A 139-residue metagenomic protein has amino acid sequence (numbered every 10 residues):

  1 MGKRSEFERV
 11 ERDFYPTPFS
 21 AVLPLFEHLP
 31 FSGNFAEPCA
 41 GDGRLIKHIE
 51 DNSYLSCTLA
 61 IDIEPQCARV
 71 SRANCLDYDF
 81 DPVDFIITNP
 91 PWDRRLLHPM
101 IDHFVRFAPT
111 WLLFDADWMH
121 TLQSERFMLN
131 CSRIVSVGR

Functional and structural regions predicted by a protein language model:
M1-R139: Class I S-adenosyl-L-methionine-dependent methyltransferase catalytic core
